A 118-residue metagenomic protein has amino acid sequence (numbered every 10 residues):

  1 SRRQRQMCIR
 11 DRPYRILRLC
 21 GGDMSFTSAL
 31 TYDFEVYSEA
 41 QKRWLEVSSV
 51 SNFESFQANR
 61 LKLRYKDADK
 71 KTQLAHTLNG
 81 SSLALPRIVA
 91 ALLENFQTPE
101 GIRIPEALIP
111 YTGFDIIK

Functional and structural regions predicted by a protein language model:
S1-I9: Single conserved hydrophobic/aromatic residue that forms the stacking wall/gate of nucleotide- or nucleobase-binding
Y14-Q97, A107-P110: A translation/RNA-centric and nucleic-acid-associated enzymatic feature enriched in Class II aminoacyl-tRNA synthetases
R103-K118: Structural signal for terminal/edge beta-strands and the immediately following C-terminal loop/tail that closes
